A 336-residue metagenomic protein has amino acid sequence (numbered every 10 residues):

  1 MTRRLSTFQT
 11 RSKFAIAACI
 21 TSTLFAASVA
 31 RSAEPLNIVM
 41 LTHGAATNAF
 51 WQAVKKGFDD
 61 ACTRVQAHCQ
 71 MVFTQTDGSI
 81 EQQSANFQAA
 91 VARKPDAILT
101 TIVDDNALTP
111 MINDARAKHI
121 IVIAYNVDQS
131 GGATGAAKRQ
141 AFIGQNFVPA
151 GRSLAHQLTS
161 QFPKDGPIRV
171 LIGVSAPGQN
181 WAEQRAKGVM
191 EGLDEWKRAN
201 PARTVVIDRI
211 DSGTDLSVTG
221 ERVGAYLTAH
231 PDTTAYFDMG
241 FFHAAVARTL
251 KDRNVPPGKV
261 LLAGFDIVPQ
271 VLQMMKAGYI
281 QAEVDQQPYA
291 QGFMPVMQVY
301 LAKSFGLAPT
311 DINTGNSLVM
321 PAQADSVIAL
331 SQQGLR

Functional and structural regions predicted by a protein language model:
T2-A17: Bacterial N-terminal signal peptides that target proteins for export
E34-L36, G173-P177, W181, L193-W196 (+1 more regions): Hinge/cleft segment of the Venus flytrap/periplasmic-binding protein
N37-G57, A61, V65, Q70-F87 (+4 more regions): Extracytoplasmic "Venus flytrap"
A49-R64, A150-L154, N180-R203, V218 (+3 more regions): Short, solvent-exposed amphipathic alpha-helices that sit in or adjacent to ligand/effector-binding or catalytic
R64-T76, I172, L193-T214: Short beta-strand elements in bilobed, periplasmic/extracellular small-molecule ligand-binding domains
Q83, A141-R169, T219-G220, I267-V271 (+1 more regions): Hydrophobic alpha-helical segments within soluble ligand-binding/sensing domains
Q88, A97-A117, V189, D208-Q273: Hydrophobic alpha-helical
M111-P149, S160, R169, G173-S175 (+3 more regions): Flexible loop/hinge segments that line or gate small-molecule binding clefts
